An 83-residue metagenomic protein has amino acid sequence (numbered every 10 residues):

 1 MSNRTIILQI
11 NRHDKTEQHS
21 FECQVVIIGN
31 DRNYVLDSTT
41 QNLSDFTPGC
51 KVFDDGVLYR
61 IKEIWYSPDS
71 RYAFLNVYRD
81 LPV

Functional and structural regions predicted by a protein language model:
M1-N30: Short beta-strand/loop turn elements enriched in aromatics
G29, W65-S67: A generic structural motif
D31, D54-G56: Glycine-centered tight beta-turn/hairpin loop motif at sheet-sheet or coil-to-beta transitions
R32-Q41: Short alpha-helix capping/helix-loop boundary micro-motifs
T40-D54: Short coil-to-beta transition motif at edge beta-strands of beta-rich domains
V57-W65: Short beta-strand-centered aromatic/proline hotspots
S67-D80: Short, solvent-exposed secondary-structure boundary/capping segments
